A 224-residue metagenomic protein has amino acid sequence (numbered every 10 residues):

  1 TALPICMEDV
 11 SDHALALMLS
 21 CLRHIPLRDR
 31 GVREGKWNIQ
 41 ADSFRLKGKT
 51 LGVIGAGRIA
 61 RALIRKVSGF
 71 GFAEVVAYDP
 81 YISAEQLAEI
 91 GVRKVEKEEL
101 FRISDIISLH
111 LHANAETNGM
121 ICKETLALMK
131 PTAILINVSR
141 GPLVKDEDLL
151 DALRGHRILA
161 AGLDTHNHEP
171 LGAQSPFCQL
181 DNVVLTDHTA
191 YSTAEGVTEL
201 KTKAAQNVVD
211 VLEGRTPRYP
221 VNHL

Functional and structural regions predicted by a protein language model:
T1-H13, N167-L224: C-terminal helix-to-coil terminal segments
A2-T50, A62-R65, F70: Phosphate-binding beta-alpha-beta segment of Rossmann-like dinucleotide-binding domains, i.e., the NAD(P)
K47-T50, F72, K123, T132: Phosphate-coordination loops involved in phosphoryl transfer and adenosine-cofactor binding
A56-G57: Glycine-rich Rossmann-fold phosphate-binding loop(s) that bind the pyrophosphate of adenine dinucleotide cofactors
G69-E74, G155, L159: Conserved S-adenosyl-L-methionine
A77-Y81: Conserved acidic E/D residue at the C-terminus of a beta-strand in Rossmann-like folds
I82-P176: Rossmann-like adenosine-cofactor binding region
